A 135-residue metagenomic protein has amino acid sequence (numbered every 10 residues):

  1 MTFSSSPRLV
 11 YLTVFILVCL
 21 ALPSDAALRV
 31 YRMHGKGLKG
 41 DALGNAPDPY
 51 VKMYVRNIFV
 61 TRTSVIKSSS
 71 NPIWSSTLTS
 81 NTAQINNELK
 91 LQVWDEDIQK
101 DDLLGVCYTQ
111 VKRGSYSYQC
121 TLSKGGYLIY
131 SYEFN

Functional and structural regions predicted by a protein language model:
M1-F15: Classical eukaryotic N-terminal signal peptides for Sec-dependent ER targeting/secretion, especially the positively
I16-V30: N-terminal signal peptide
D25, Q84-E88, S115: Extracellular Ig-like/FN3 beta-sandwich strand-entry sites
A26-Y31, G35-G44, W94-N135: C2-type phospholipid-binding modules
V30-S70: Calcium-regulated, polybasic anionic-phospholipid
A46-Y50, E88, Y127-I129: Exposed beta-strand and adjacent loop surfaces of beta-rich binding modules that mediate intermolecular recognition
V51, S75-T109: Eukaryotic beta-sheet cores, primarily in C2 and C2-like/PH beta-sandwich modules
I66-P72, A83, K112: Short proline/glycine- and polar residue-rich coil/turn motifs
